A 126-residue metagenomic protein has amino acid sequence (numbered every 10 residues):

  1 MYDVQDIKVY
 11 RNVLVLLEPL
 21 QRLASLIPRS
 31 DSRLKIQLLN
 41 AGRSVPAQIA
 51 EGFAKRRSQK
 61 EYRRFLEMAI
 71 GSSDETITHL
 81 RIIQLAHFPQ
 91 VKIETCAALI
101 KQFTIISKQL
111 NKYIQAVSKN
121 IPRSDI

Functional and structural regions predicted by a protein language model:
M1-I49, R56-I126: Short, C-terminally biased terminal segments at protein or domain edges
